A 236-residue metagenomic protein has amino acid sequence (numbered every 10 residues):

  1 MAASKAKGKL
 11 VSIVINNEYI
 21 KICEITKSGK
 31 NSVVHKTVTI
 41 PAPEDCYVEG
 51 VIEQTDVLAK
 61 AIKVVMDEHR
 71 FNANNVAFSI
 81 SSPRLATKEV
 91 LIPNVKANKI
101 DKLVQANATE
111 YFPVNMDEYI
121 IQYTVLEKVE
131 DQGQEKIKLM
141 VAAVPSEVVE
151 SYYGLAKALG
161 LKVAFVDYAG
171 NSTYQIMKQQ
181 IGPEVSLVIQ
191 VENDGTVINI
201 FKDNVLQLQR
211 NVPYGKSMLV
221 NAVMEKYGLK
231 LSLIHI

Functional and structural regions predicted by a protein language model:
M1-I234: Hydrophobic/aromatic-enriched cytosolic interaction surfaces used to assemble or bind macromolecules
